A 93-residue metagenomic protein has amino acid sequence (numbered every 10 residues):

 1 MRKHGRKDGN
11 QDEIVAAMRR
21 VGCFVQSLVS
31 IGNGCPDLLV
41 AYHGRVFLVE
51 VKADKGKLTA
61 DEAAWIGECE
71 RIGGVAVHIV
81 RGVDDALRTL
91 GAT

Functional and structural regions predicted by a protein language model:
M1-T93: Catalytic phosphate/metal-binding cores of nucleic-acid and nucleotide-processing enzymes, i.e., regions that mediate
